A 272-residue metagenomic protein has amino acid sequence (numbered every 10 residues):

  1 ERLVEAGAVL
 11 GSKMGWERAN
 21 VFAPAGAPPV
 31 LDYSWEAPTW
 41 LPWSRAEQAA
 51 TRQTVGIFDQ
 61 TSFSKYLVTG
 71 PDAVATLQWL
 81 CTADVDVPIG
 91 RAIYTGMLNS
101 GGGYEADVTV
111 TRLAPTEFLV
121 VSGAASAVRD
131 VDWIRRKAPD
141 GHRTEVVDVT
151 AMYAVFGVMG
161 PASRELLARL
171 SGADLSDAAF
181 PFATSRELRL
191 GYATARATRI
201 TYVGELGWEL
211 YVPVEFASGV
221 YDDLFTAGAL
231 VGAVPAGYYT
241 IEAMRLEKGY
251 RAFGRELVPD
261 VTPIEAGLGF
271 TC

Functional and structural regions predicted by a protein language model:
E1-C272: Glycine/proline-enriched, intrinsically flexible loops and inter-domain linkers
